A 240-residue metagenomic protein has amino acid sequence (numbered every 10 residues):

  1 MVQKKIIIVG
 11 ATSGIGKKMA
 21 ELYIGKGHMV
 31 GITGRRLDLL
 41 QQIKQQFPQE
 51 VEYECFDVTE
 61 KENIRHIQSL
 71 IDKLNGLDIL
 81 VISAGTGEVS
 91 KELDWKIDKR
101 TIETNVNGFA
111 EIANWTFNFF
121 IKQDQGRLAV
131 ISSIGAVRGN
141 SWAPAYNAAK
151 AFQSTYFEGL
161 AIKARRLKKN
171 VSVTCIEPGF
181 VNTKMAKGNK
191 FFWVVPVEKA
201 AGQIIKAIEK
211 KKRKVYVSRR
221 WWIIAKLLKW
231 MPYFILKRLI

Functional and structural regions predicted by a protein language model:
T12-S13: Conserved glycine-rich cofactor-binding loop
F47-E62: Rossmann-fold cofactor-recognition segment
S83-V89: Conserved NAD(P)H cofactor-binding loop of Rossmann-fold oxidoreductase domains
S90-E103: Short alpha-helical oligomerization interface
A113, A149: Active-site helix of classical SDR
S133: Residue(s) in the substrate-gating loop at a strand-loop-helix junction that position the organic substrate next
C175, K187-K226: C-terminal helical subdomain
